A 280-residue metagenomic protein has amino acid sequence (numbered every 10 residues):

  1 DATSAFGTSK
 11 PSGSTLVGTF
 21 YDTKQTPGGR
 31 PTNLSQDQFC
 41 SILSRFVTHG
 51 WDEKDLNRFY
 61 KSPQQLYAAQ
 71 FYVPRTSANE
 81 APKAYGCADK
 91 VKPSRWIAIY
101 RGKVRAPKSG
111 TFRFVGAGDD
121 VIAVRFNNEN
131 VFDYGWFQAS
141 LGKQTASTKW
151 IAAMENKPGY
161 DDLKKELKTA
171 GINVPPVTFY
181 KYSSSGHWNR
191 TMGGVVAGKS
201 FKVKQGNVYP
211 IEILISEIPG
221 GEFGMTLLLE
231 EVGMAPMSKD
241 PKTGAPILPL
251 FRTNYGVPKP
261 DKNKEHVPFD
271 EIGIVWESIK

Functional and structural regions predicted by a protein language model:
D1-K280: Acidic/polar, compositionally biased interaction segments
